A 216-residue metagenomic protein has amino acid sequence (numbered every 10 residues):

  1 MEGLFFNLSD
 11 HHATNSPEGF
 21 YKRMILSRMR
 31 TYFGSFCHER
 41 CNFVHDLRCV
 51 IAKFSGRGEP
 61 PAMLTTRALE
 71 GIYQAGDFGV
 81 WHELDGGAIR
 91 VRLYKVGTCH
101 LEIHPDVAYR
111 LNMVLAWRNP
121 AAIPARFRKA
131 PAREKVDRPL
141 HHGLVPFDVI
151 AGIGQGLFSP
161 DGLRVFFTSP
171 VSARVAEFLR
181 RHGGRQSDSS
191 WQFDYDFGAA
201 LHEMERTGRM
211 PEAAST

Functional and structural regions predicted by a protein language model:
M1-T216: Non-catalytic, mostly N-terminal accessory regions of nucleic-acid modification and defense proteins
